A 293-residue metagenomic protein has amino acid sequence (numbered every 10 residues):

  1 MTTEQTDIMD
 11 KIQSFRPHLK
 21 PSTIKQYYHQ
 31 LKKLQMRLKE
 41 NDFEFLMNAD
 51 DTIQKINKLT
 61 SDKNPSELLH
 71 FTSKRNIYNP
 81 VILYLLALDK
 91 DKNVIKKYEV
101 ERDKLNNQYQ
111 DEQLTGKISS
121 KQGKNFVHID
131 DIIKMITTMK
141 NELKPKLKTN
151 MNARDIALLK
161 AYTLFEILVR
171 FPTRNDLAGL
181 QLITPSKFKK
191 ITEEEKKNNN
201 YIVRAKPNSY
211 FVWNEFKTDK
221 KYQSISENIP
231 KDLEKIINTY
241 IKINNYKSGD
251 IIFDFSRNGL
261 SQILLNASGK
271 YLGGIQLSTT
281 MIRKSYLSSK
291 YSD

Functional and structural regions predicted by a protein language model:
M1-S14: N-terminal DNA-binding module of tyrosine recombinases/phage integrases
Q13-L105, L264, T280-K284: Non-catalytic DNA-binding core/recognition domains of DNA-processing enzymes
I24, L164, D176-Q181: Alpha-helix N-cap/helix-start motif at helix boundaries, enriched for small hydrophobics
V94-K146: Flexible interdomain linker/hinge and immediately adjacent N-terminus of the catalytic tyrosine-recombinase domain
K134-N175: Basic, Lys/Arg- and aromatic-enriched nucleic-acid-binding interface segment
L180-K231: Conserved tyrosine-mediated DNA breakage-rejoining catalytic core shared by Y-recombinases
L180-S186, T280-M281, Y291-D293: A short, basic/aromatic helix-end/turn motif that makes direct DNA contacts
Y222-I282, Y286, Y291: Active-site/catalytic core of tyrosine-dependent DNA strand-transfer enzymes
